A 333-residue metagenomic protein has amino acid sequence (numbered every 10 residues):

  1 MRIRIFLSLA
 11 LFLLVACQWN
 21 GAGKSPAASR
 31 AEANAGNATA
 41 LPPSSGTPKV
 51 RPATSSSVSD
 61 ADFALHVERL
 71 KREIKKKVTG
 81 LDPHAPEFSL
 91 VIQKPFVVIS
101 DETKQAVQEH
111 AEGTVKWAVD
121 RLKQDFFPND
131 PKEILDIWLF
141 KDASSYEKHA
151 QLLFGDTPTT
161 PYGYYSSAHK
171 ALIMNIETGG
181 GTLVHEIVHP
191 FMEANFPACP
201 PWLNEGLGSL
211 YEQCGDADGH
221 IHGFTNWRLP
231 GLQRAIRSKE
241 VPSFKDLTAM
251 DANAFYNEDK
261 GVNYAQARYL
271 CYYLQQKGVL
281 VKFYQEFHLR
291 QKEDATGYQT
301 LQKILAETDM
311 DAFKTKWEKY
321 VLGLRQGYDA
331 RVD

Functional and structural regions predicted by a protein language model:
M1-I5: Positively charged n-region of N-terminal signal peptides that target proteins for export
F6-A16: Bacterial N-terminal signal peptides
Q18-G21: Bacterial signal peptide processing site
K24-F63: Post-signal peptide N-terminal segment of mature Sec-exported envelope proteins
S59, L65-K71, A85-P200, E293-Q302: Juxtacatalytic substrate-recognition/specificity segment
T79-P83: Acidic, polar low-complexity linker/tail segments
H149-M174, P197-D333: Acidic/His/Gly-enriched intrinsically disordered linker/tail segments that often contain short helix/coil "MoRF-like"
